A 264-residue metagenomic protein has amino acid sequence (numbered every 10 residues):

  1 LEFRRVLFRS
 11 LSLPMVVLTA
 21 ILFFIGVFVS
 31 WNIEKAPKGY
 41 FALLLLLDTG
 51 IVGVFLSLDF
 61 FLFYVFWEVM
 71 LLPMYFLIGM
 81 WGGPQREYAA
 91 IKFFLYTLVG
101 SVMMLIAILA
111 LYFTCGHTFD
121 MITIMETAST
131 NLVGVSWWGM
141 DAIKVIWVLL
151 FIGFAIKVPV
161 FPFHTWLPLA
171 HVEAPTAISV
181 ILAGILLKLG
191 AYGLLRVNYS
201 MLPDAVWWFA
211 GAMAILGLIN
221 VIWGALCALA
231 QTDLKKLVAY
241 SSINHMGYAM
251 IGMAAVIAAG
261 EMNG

Functional and structural regions predicted by a protein language model:
L1-L44, H117-G134: Transmembrane helix-loop-helix hairpins at membrane boundaries of multipass inner-membrane proteins
L1-R5, V102-H164, L169, L194-A212 (+2 more regions): Juxtamembrane/interfacial segments at transmembrane-helix boundaries in multi-pass membrane proteins
S10-T19, F60-P73, I143-I156, D204-I219: Structural signature of hydrophobic alpha-helical transmembrane segments
M15, L22, L46, G53 (+8 more regions): Hydrophobic residues within membrane-embedded alpha-helical segments of Major Facilitator Superfamily
V16-S30, L47-T49, M70-M80, L149 (+3 more regions): Central hydrophobic cores of alpha-helical transmembrane segments in multi-pass inner-membrane proteins across all
F28-A36, Y75-P84, I152, F161-H171 (+3 more regions): Helix-loop junctions at the membrane interface of multi-pass solute transporters
K38, L58-F61, A89-F94, A142-F151 (+5 more regions): The feature identifies polytopic integral membrane transport proteins across all domains of life
G39, L43-L46, G50-V133, W138 (+1 more regions): Alpha-helical multi-pass transmembrane bundles of energy-transducing inner-membrane proteins
